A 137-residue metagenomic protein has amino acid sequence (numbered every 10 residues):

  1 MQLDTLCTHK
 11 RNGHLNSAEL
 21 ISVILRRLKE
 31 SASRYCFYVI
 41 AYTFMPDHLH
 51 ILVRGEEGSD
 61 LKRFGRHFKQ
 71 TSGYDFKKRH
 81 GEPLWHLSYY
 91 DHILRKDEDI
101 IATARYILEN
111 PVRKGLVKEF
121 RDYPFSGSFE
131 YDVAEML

Functional and structural regions predicted by a protein language model:
M1-L137: Short catalytic/metal-binding and nucleic-acid-binding patches
